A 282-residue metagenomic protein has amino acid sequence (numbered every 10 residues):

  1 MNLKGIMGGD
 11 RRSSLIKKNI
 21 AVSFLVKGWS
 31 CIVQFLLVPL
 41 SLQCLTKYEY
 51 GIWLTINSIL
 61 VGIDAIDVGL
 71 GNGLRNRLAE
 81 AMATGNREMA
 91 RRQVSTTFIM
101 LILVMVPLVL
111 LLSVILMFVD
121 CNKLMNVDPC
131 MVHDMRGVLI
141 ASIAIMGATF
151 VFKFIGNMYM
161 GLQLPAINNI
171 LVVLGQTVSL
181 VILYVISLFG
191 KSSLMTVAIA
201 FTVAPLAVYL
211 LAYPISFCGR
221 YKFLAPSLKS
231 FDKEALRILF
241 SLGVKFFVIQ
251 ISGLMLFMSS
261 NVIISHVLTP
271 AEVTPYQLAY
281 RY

Functional and structural regions predicted by a protein language model:
M1-I16, L194-I199, A212-F257, E272: Interhelical loop/hinge segments that connect adjacent transmembrane helices in multipass membrane
N2, I32, T96-N126, A141 (+2 more regions): Alpha-helical transmembrane segments of multi-pass membrane transport and lipid-handling proteins
D10-S14, T46-K47, I63-L103, C121-M125 (+2 more regions): Transmembrane-helix boundary and interhelical linker motifs in polytopic inner-membrane proteins
L15-E80, V109, S113, I145 (+4 more regions): Signature of the first transmembrane helix
K17, M146-L174, M195, S216-F217: Membrane-interface junctions at transmembrane-helix termini in multi-pass inner-membrane proteins
K27, I140, I170-R220, I238 (+1 more regions): Hydrophobic alpha-helical transmembrane segments
Y48-G51, S95, R136, A166 (+2 more regions): Residues that define the loop-to-transmembrane-helix transition and helix capping in multi-pass membrane transporters
V114-M117, V127-F152, V181, L206-A207: Alpha-helical transmembrane segments of multi-pass membrane proteins
